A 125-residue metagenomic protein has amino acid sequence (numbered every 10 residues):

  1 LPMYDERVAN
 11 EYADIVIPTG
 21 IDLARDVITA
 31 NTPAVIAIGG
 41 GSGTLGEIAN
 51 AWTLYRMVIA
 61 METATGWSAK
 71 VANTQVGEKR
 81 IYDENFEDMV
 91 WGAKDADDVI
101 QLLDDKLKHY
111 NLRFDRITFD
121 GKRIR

Functional and structural regions predicted by a protein language model:
L1-N50, L54, S68: Acidic/glycine-enriched connector segments
R7-E11, G77-N85: Short, conserved catalytic or adaptor-binding loops enriched in Gly and charged residues
V16-G20, E84-L102: Short acidic-hydrophobic, aromatic-tinged amphipathic segments that line or gate anion-handling sites
G43, E62, K94-D95: Short beta->alpha linker loops
A49-K79: Phosphate/ribose-phosphate-bearing ligand recognition and processing surfaces, centered on ADP-ribose/NAD(+/P+) systems
Y55-T63, R80-N85, D98, D104-L107: Internal alpha/beta core interface subdomains
Y110-N111: N-terminal targeting/anchoring "stem" of glycan-biosynthesis enzymes
F114-R125: A short, charged, Gly/Pro-tolerant segment at domain boundaries
